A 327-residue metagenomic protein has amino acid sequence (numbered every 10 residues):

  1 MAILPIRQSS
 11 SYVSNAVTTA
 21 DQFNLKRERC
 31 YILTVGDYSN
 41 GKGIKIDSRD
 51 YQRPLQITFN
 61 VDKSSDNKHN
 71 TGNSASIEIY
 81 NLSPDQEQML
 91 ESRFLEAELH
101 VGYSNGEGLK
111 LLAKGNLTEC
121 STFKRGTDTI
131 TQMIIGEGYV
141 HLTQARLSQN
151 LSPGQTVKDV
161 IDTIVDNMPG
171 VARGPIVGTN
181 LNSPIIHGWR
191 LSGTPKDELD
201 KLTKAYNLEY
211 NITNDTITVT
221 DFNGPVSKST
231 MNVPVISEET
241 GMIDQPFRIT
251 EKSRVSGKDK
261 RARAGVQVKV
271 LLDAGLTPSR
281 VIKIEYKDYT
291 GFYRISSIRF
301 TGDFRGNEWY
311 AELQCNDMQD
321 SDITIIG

Functional and structural regions predicted by a protein language model:
A2-Q132: Assembly/oligomerization scaffold segments
F59-L90, N223-G327: An acidic/polar, Gly/Ser/Thr-rich interaction patch typically located in mid-to-C-terminal regions of proteins
S92-E96, G154, S279: Glycine-centered loop/turn motifs
K110-K114, Q132, R146, F292 (+1 more regions): Well-ordered beta-strand positions in beta-sheet-rich domains
K114, K158-D162, K196-D200, G265 (+1 more regions): Extracytoplasmic/secreted envelope proteins and their assembly/folding machinery, especially bacterial periplasmic
S121, Y139, R299-T301: A generic structural motif
T127-I236: Charged- and aromatic-enriched interaction segments used to assemble and dock large macromolecular complexes
